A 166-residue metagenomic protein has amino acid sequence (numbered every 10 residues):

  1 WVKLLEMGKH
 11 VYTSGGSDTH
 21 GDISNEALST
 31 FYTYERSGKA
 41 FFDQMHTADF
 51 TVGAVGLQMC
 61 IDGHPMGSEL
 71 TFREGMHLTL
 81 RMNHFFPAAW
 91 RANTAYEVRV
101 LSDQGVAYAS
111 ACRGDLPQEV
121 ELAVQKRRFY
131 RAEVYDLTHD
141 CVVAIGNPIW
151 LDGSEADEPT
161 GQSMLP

Functional and structural regions predicted by a protein language model:
W1: Active-site regions of metal-assisted phosphoester/phosphodiester hydrolases, unifying DNase/endonuclease modules
L4: Catalytic-domain carbohydrate-binding cleft regions of carbohydrate-active enzymes
M7-P166: C-terminal functional module detector
